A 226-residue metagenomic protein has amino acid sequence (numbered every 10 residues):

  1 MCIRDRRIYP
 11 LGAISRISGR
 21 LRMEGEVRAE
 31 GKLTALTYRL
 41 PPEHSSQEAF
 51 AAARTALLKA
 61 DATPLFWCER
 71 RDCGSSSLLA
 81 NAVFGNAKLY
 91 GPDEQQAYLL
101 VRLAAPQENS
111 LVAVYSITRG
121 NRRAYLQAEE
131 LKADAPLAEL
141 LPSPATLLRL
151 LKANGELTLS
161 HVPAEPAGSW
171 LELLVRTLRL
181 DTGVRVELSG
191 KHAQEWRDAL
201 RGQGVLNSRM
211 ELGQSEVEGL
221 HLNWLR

Functional and structural regions predicted by a protein language model:
I3-S169, L173-L180, Q194-V205, M210-R226: An acidic-aromatic pocket/loop used at catalytic or ligand-binding sites
R179-G190: Extended, basic/helix-rich recognition subdomains
